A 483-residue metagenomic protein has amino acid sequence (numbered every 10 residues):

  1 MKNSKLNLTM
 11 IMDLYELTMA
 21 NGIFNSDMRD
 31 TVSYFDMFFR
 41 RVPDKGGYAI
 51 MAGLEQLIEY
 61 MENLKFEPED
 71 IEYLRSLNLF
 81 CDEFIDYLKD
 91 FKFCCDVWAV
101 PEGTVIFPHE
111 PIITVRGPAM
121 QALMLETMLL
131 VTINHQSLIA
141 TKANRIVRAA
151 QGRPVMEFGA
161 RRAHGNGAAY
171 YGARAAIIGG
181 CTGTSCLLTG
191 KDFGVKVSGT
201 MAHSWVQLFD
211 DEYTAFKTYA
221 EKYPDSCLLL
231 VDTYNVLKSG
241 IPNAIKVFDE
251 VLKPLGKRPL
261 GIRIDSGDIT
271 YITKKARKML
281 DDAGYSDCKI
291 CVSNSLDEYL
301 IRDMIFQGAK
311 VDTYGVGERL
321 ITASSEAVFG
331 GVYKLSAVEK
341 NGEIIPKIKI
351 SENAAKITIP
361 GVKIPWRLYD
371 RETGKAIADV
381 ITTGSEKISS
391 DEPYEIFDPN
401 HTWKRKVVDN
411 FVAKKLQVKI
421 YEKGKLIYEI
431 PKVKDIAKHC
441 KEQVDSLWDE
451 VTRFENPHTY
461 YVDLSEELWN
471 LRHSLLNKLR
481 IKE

Functional and structural regions predicted by a protein language model:
M1-Y34, R41-P43, L79-F80, I85-C94 (+7 more regions): Buried, small/hydrophobic-residue-enriched core segments of structured protein domains
K2-T31, F35, K45-G46, A283 (+1 more regions): Gly/Ser/Thr/Ala-enriched C-terminal appendages of enzymes
S33-K89, W98: N-terminal, Lys/Arg-enriched amphipathic/low-complexity engagement segments that precede the first folded domain
G53-Q56, L138, K432, I436: Short amphipathic alpha-helical segments
E72-Y73, T141-R145, G159, T452-T459: Short coil/turn segments at secondary-structure boundaries
V97-G103, F411-L416: Short acidic, Pro/Gly- and aromatic-enriched capping/linker segments at domain boundaries
S198, I262, I290, D312-Y314: Hydrophobic residues within beta-strands of alpha/beta enzymes
